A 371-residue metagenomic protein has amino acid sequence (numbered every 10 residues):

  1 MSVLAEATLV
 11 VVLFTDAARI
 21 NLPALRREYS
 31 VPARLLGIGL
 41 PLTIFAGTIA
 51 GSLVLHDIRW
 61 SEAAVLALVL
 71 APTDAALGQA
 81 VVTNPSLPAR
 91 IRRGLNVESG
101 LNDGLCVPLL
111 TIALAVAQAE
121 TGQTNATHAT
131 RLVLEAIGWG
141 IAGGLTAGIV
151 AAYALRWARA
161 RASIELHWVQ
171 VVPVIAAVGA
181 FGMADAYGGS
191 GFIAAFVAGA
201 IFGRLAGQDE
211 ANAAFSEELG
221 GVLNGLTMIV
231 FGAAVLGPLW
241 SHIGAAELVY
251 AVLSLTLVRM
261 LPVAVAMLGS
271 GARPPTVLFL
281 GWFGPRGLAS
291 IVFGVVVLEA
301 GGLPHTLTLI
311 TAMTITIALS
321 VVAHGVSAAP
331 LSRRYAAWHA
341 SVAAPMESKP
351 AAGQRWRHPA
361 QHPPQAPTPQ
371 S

Functional and structural regions predicted by a protein language model:
M1-Q370: Transmembrane helical cores of multi-pass secondary ion antiporters/exchangers
